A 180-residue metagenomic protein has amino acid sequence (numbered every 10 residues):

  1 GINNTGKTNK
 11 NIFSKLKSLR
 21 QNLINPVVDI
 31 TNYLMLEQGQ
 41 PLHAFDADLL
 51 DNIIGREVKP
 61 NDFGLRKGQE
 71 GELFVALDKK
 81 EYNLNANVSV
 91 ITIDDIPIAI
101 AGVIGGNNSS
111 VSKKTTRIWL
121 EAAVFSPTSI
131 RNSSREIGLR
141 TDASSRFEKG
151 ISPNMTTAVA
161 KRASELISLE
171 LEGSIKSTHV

Functional and structural regions predicted by a protein language model:
G1-V180: RNA/tRNA-interacting regions in translation and RNA-turnover enzymes
